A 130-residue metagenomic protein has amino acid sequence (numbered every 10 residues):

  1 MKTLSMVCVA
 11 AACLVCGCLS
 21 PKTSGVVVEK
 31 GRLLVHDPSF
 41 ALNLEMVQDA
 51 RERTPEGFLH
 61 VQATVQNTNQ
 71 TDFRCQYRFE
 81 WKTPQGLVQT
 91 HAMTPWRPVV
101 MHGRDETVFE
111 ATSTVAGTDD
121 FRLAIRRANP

Functional and structural regions predicted by a protein language model:
M1-C8: Bacterial N-terminal signal peptides that target proteins for export
L14-G17: C-terminal motif of bacterial Sec signal peptides marking the signal peptidase cleavage site
L19-F58: Transition segment at domain starts
N43, R74, L87-P95: Short beta-strand and strand-turn-strand segments in soluble, beta-rich domains
V65-N69: Asparagine-centered strand-capping/turn motif at beta-strand->loop junctions
T71-Q85: Short acidic, flexible loop segments centered on an aromatic residue
H91-G117: Intrinsically disordered, low-complexity Pro/Gly/Ser/Thr-rich segments with frequent PxxP/GP/PP motifs and embedded
A116-P130: Short, surface-exposed ligand- or partner-binding patches at beta-edge/loop junctions that are enriched in aromatics
